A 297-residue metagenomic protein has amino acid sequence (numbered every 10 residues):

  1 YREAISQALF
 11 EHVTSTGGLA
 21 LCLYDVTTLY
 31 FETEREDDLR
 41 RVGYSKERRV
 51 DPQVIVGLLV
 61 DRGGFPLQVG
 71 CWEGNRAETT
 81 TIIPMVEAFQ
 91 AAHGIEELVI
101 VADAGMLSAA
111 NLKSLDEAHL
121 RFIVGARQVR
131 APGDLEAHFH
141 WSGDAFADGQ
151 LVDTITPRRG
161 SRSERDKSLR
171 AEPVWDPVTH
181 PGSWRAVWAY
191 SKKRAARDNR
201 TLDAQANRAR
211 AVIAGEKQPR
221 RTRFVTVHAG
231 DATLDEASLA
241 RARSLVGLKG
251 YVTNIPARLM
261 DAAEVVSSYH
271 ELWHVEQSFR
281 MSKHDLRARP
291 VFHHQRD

Functional and structural regions predicted by a protein language model:
Y1-D297: Anion-binding and metal-coordination hotspots
